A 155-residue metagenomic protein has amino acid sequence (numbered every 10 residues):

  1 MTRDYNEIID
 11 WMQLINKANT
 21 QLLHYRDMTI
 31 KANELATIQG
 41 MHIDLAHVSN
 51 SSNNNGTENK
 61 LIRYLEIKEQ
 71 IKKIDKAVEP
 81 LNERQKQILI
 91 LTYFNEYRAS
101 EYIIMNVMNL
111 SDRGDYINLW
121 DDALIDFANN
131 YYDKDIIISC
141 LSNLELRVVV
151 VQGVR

Functional and structural regions predicted by a protein language model:
M1-P80, N109, Y132-R155: N-terminal interaction/assembly modules
E79, Y93-F94: Short, locally clustered residues in the helix-turn-helix/winged-helix DNA-binding domain
I88-L89: A short pre-motif secondary-structure segment
T92-Y93, M108, W120: A general structural motif at alpha-helix termini
N95-E96, D126: A short structural micro-motif
E96-D115: Helix-turn-helix DNA-binding module
Y116-K134: DNA major-groove recognition helices of helix-turn-helix
